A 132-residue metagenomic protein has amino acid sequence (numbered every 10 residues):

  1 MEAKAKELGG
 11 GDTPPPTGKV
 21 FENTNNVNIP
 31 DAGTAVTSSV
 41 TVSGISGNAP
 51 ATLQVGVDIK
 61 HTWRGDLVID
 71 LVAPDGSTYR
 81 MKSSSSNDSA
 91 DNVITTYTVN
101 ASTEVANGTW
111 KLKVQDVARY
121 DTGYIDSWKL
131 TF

Functional and structural regions predicted by a protein language model:
M1-G9: Hydrolase catalytic cores
G9-F132: Loop and turn regions of beta-sandwich accessory domains that flank beta-strands and are enriched in small/polar
